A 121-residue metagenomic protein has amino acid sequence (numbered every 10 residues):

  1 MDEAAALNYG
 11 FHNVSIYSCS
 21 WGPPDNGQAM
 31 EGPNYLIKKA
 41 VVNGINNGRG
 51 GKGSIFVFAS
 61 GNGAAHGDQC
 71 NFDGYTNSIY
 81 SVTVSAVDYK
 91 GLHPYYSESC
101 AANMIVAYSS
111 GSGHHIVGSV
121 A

Functional and structural regions predicted by a protein language model:
M1-Y80, K90-H93, S99: Substrate-binding/access-modulating region of protease and related hydrolase catalytic domains
D73-A121: Extracellular S/T/G-rich loop segment that most often corresponds to the catalytic His/Ser-adjacent loop
